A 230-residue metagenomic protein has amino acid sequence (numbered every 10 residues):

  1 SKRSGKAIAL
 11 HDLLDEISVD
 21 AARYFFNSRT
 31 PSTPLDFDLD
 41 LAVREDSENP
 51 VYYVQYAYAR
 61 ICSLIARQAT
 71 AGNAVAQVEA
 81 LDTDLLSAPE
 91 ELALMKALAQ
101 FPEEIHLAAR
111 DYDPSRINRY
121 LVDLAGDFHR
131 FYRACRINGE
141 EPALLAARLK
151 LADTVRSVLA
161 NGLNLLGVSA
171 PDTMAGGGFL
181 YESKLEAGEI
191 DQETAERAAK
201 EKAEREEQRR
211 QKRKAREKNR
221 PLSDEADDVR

Functional and structural regions predicted by a protein language model:
S1-R197, K202-R213, R230: Non-catalytic interaction-recognition regions
N219-S223: Short linear regulatory motifs embedded in intrinsically disordered, acidic Ser/Thr-rich regions of nuclear proteins
